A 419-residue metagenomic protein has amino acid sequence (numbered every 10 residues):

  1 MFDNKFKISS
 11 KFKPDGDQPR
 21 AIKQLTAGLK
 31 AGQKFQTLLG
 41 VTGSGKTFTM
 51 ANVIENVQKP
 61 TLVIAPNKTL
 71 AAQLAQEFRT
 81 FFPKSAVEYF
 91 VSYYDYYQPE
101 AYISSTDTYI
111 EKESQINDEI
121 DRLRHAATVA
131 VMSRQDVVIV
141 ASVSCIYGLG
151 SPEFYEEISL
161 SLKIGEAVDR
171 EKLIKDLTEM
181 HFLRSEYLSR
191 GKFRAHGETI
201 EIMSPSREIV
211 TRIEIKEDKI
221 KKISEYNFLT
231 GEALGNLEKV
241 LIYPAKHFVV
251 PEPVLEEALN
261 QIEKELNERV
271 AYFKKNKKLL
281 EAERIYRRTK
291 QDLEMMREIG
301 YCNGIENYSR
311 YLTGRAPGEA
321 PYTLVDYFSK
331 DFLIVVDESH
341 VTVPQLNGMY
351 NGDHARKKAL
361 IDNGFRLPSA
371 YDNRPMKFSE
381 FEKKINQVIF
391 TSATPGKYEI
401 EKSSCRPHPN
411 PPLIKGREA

Functional and structural regions predicted by a protein language model:
M1-C405, A419: ASCE RecA-like P-loop NTPase motor cores that couple ATP hydrolysis to mechanical translocation on nucleic acids
